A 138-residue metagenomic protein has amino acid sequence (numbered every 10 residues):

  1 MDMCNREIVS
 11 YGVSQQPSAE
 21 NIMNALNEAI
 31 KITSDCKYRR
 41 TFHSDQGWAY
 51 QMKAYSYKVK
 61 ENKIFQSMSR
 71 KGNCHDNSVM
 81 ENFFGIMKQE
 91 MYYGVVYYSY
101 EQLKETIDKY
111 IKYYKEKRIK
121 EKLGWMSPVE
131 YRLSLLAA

Functional and structural regions predicted by a protein language model:
M1-A138: Charged DNA-binding/catalytic regions of mobile-element recombinases
